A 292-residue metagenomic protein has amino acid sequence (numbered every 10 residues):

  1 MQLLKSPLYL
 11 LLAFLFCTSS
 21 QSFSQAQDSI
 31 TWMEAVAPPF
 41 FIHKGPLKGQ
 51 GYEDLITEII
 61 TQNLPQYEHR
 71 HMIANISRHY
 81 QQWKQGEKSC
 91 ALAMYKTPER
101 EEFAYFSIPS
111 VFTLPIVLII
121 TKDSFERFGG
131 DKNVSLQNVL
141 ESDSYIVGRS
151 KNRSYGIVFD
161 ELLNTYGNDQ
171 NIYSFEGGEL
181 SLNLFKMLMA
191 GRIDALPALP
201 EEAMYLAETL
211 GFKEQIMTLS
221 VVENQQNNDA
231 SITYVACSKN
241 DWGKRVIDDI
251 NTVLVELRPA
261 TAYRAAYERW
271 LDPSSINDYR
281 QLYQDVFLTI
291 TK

Functional and structural regions predicted by a protein language model:
S24-A104, I250: Extracytoplasmic small-molecule ligand-binding "clamshell" domains of the periplasmic binding protein/Venus flytrap
Q27-H43, Q50, N133-I157: Short loop->beta-strand "edge-of-pocket" segments that line small-molecule binding or catalytic clefts across diverse
A35-P38, T113-I116, G211-N251, N277-Q281 (+1 more regions): Periplasmic-binding protein-like
D54-L64, K122-K132, S142, A230-R269: Extended ligand-binding regions for polar small-molecule ligands
T57-P65, L136-G178, F185, A207-K213: Ligand-binding cleft/hinge of the Venus flytrap
N63, M72, S77-S89, E179-Y205 (+1 more regions): Short helices/loops that flank or line small-molecule/ion binding pockets
E68, N138-L163, N251-K292: Ligand-binding clefts/hinges and TM-proximal coupling segments of bilobed small-molecule sensing domains
H71-E141, R149-N152, V221-Q226: Acidic, polar ligand-binding/catalytic clefts
